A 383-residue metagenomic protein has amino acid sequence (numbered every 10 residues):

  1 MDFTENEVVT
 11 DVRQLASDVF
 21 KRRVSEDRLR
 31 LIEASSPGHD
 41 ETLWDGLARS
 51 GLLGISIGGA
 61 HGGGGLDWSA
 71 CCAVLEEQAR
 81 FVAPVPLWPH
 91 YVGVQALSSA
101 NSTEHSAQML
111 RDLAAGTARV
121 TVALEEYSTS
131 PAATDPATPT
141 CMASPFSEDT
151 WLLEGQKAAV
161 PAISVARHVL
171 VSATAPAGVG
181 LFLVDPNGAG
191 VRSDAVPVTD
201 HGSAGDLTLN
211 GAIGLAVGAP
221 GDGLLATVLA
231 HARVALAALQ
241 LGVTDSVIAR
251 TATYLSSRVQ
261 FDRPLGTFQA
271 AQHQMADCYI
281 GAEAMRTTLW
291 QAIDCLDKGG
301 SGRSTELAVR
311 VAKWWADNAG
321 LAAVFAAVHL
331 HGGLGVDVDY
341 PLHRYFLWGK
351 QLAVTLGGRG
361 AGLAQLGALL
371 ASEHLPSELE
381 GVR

Functional and structural regions predicted by a protein language model:
M1-F81, G116, A230-R383: Alpha-helical interface subdomain recognition
G65-L75, A114, A133-P139, G211-I213: Structural signature of FAD isoalloxazine-binding scaffolds in flavoprotein oxidoreductases
P84-E104: N-terminal glycine-rich flavin-associated loop
A100-V120: FAD-binding glycine-rich core of flavoenzymes that anchor FAD
G116-S128, V171: A short, Trp-centered hydrophobic/proline-enriched beta-strand micro-motif
A123, T150, E154-V191: A short core secondary-structure module
T134, T138, A159-V160, D185-V217 (+1 more regions): Flexible, small-/acidic-enriched active-site or ligand-binding loops
T140-S144: A structural signal for short hydrophobic beta-strand segments in well-ordered beta-sheet cores
